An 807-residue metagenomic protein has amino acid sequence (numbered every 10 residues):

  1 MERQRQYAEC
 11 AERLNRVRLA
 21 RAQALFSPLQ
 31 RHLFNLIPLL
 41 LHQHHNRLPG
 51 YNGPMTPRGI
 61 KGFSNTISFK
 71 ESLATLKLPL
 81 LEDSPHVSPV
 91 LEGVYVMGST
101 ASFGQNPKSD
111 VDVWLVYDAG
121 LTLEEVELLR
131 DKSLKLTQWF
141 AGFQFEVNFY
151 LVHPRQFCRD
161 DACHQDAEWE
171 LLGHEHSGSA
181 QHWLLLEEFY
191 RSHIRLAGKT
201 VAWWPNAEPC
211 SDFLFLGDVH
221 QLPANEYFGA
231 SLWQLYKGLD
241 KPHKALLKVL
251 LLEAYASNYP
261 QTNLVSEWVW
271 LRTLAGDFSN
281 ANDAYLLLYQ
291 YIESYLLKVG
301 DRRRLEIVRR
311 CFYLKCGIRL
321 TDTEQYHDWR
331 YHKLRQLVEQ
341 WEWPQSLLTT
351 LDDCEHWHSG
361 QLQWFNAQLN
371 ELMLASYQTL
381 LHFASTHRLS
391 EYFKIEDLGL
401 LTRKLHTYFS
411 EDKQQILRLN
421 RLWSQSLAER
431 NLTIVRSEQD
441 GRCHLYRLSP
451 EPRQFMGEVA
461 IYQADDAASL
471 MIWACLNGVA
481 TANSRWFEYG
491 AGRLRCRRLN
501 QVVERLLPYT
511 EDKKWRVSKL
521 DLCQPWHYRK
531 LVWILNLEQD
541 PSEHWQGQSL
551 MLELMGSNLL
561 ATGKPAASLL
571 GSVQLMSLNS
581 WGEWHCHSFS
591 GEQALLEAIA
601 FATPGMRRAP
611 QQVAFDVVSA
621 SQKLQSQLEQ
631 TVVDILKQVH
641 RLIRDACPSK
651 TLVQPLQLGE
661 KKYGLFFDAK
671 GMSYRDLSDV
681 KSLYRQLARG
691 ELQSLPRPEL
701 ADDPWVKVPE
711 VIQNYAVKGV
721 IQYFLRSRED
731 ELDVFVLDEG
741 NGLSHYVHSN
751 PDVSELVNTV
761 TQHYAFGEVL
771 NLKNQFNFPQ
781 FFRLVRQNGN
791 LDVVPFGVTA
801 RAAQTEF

Functional and structural regions predicted by a protein language model:
M1-L73, A167, S177-F807: Nucleotidyltransferase catalytic cores
G62-V90: Extended, Lys/Arg-enriched charged tracts that mediate electrostatic binding to polyanionic substrates
L81-P85, G93-Q105, L136-F140: Catalytic micro-motifs at enzyme active sites that drive phosphoryl/nucleotidyl and oxygen chemistry
S88, P107-K108, L123, E127-R130 (+1 more regions): Conserved structured core elements
Y95-G98, S102-L129, E146-L151: Catalytic metal-binding acidic patch
V111-L121, L128-L134, R309, Y326-L337: Amphipathic alpha-helical scaffolding segments
E124, S133-Q138, R155: Basic- and aromatic-enriched surface patches that contact anionic nucleotides/nucleic acids
F145-D166: Short, conserved secondary-structure transition motifs
